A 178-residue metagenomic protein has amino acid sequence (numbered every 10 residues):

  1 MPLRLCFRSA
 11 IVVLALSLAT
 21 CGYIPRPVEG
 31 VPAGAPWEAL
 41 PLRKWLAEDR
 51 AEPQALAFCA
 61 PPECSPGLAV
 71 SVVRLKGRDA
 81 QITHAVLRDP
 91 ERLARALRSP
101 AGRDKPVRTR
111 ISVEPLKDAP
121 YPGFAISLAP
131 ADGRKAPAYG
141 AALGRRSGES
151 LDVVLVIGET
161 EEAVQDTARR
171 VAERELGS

Functional and structural regions predicted by a protein language model:
M1-C21: Sec-dependent bacterial lipoprotein signal peptides
L18-P36: Bacterial Sec signal peptide processing site at the extreme N-terminus
G30-E52: Post-signal peptide N-terminal segment of mature Sec-exported envelope proteins
L40-K44, E63-C64, D118-Y121, G144-L151: Short, solvent-exposed coil/turn segments at beta-strand boundaries
P41, D89-L93, V164-V171: Stable alpha-helical elements in mature extracytoplasmic
P53-A138: Conserved polar/disulfide-associated segments of primarily extracytoplasmic proteins
F124-G158: A short, solvent-exposed beta-edge/loop patch
S147-S178: Surface-exposed amphipathic alpha-helical segments
